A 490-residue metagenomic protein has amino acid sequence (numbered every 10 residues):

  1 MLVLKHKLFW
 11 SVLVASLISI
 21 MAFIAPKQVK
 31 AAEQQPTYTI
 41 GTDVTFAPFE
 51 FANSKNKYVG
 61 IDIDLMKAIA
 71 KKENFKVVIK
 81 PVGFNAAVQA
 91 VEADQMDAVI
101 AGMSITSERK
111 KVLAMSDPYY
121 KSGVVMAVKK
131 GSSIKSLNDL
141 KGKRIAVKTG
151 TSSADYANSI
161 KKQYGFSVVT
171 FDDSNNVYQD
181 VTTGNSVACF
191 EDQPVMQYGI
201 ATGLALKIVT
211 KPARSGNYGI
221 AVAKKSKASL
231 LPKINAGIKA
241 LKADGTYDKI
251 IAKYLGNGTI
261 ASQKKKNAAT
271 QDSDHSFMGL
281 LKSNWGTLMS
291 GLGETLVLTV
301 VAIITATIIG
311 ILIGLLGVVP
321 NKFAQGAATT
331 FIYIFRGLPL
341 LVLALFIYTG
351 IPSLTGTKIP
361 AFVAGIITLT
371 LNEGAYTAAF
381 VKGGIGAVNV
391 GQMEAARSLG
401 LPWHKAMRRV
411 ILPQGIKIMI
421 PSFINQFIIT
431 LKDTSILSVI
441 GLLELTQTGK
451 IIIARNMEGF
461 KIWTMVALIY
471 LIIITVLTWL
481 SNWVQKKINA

Functional and structural regions predicted by a protein language model:
L2-K30: Sec-dependent N-terminal signal peptides of Gram-positive bacterial secreted proteins and lipoproteins
A31, K76, S152-V169, K207-V209 (+1 more regions): Ligand-binding clefts/hinges and TM-proximal coupling segments of bilobed small-molecule sensing domains
A31-G102, T170, Y333: Extracytoplasmic small-molecule ligand-binding "clamshell" domains of the periplasmic binding protein/Venus flytrap
V44, Y120-V128, Q197-A236, G258-D272: Periplasmic-binding protein-like
V44-A47, Y58-K71, M103, V125-S174 (+1 more regions): Bilobed "Venus flytrap"/periplasmic-binding protein-like clamshell domains and structurally analogous long
I63-K72, G131-I134, N138, K143-R144 (+3 more regions): Extended ligand-binding regions for polar small-molecule ligands
A86-Q89, A101-V112, N158-S159, D180-S215: A ligand-binding cleft/hinge motif common to bilobed small-molecule-binding domains
T270-A490: Transmembrane alpha-helices and adjacent helix-loop boundaries
